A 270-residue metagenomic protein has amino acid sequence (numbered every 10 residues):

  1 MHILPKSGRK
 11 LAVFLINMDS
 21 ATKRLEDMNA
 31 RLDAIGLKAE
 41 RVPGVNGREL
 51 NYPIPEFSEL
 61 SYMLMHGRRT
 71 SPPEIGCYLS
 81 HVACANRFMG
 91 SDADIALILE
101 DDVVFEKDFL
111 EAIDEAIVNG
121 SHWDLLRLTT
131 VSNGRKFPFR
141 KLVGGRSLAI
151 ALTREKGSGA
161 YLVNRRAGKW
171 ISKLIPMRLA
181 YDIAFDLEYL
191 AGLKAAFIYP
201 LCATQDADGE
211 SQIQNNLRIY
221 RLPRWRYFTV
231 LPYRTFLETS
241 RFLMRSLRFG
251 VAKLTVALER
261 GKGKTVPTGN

Functional and structural regions predicted by a protein language model:
M1-L99, V103-N270: An acidic/histidine-cluster motif and surrounding catalytic segment that typifies divalent-metal-assisted enzyme active
